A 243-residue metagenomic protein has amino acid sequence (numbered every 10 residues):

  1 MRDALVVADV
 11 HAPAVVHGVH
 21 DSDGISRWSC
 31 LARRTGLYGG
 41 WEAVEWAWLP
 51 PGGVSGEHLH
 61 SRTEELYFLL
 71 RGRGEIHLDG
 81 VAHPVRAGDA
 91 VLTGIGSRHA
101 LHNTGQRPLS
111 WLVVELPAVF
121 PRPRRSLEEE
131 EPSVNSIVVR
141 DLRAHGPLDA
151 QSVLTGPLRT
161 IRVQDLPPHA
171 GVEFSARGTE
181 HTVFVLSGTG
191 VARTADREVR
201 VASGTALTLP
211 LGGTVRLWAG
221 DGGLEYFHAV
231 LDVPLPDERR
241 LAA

Functional and structural regions predicted by a protein language model:
M1-W41, G56, F120-V163, E173 (+1 more regions): A short, N-terminal "cap"/entry segment at the start of jelly-roll beta-barrel domains of the cupin/DSBH fold
W46, L92, Q106-R122, T208 (+1 more regions): A short hydrophobic beta-strand segment most commonly corresponding to one strand of the jelly-roll/cupin
W46-P50, L59-I76, L116, D165 (+1 more regions): Short, conserved beta-strand element in jelly-roll/cupin
G80-I95, D196-G212: Short acidic-glycine-tyrosine-enriched beta hairpin
L101-T104, W218-G220: Asparagine-centered strand-capping/turn motif at beta-strand->loop junctions
